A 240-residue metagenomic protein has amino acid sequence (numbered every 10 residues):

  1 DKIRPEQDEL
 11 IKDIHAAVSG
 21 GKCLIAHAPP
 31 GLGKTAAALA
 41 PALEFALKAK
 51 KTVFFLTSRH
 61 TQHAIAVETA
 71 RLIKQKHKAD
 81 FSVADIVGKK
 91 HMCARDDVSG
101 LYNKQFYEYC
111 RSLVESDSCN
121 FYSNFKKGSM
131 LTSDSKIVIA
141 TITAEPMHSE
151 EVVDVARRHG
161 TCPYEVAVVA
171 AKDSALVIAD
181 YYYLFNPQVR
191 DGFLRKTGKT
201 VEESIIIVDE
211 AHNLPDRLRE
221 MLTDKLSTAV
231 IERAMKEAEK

Functional and structural regions predicted by a protein language model:
D1-H27: Conserved pre-motif I regulatory segment
Q7-L10, I14, L39-A42, A167: Generic hydrophobic alpha-helical segments
H15-A16, T35-A49, T69-I73: Walker A/P-loop NTP-binding motif
G20-P41: Walker A/P-loop
K22-A26, K51-V53, L176-A179, S204-I206: Generic beta-sheet signal
A38, E44, A64, E68 (+2 more regions): Signature of the SF2 helicase/ATPase Hel1-core->accessory helical subdomain module
A49-V177, F185, K236: A substrate-engagement module of RecA-like helicase motors
